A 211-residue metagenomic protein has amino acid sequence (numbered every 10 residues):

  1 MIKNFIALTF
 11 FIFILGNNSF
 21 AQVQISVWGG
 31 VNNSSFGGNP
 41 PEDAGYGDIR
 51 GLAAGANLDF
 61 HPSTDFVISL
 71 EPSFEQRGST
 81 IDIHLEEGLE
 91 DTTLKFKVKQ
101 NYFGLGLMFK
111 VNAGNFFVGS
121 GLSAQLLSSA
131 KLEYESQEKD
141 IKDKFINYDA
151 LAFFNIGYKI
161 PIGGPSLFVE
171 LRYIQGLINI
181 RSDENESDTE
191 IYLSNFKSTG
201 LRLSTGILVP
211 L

Functional and structural regions predicted by a protein language model:
M1-W28, T205-L211: Bacterial Sec-dependent N-terminal signal peptides
A21-H61, D65-I68, P210: Short glycine/proline- and aromatic-enriched beta-strand/turn motifs that initiate or cap beta-hairpins
A21-I25, T64-I68, G114-F116, G163-L167 (+1 more regions): Outer-envelope beta-barrel architecture signal
V23, D48-L52, K99-F103, I146-A152 (+1 more regions): Residues that define the transmembrane beta-barrel architecture of outer-membrane proteins
V27-V31, A54-F60, P72-F74, L105-A113 (+4 more regions): Residues on the lipid-exposed face of transmembrane beta-strands in outer-membrane beta-barrel proteins
F36-Y46, Q76-N101, S128-Y148, N179-F196: Flexible, solvent-exposed loop segments that connect beta-strands
G55-S63, L107, S136-K139, K144 (+2 more regions): Generic detector of contiguous secondary-structure segments
T80, D149-F154, K159-L211: Predominantly the C-terminal beta-signal and adjacent terminal strand-loop region of outer-membrane beta-barrel
